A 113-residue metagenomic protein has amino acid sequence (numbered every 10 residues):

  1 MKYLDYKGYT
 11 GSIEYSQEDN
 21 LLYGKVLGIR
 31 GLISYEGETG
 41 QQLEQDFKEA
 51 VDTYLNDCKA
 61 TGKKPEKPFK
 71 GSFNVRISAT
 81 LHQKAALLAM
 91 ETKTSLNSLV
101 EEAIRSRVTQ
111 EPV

Functional and structural regions predicted by a protein language model:
M1-L21, K25, E49, N56: N-terminal segment of the canonical double-stranded RNA-binding domain
E14, E36, N74-R76: Generic structural detector for well-ordered beta-strands
K25-G28, E66: Short, flexible turn/loop "capping" segments at secondary-structure junctions
R30-Q41: A short, exposed loop/beta-hairpin motif centered on an aromatic-Gly-Thr core
T39-D52: A short, charged, amphipathic alpha-helix used as a generic interaction element across diverse proteins
A60-I77, A86, M90-T94, S98: Short Lys/Arg-rich basic patches
L96-V113: Short, basic amphipathic alpha-helical segments that act as recognition/interaction helices in nucleic-acid-binding
